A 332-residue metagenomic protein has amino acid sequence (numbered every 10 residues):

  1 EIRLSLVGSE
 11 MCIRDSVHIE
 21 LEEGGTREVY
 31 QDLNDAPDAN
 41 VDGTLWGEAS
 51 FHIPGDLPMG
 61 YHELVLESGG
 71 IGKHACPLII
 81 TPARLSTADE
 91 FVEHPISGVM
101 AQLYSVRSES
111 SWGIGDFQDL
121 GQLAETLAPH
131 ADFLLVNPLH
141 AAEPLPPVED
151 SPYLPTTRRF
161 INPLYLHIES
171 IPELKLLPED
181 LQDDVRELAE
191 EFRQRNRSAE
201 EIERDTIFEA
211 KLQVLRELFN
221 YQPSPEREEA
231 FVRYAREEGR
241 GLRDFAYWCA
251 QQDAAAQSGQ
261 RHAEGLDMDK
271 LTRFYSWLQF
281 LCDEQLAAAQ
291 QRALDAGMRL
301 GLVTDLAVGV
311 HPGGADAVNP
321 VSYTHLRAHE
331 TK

Functional and structural regions predicted by a protein language model:
E1-I2, L6-D15, T324-T331: Conserved small/polar residues in nucleotide/adenosyl-binding loops
R14, E20-E22, Y30, A36-L66 (+1 more regions): Acidic/aromatic-lined carbohydrate-recognition and catalytic surfaces of CAZymes acting on diverse glycans
G70-K73: Short acidic/polar inter-strand loop motif in beta-rich domains
C76-L78: C-terminal edge beta-strand
